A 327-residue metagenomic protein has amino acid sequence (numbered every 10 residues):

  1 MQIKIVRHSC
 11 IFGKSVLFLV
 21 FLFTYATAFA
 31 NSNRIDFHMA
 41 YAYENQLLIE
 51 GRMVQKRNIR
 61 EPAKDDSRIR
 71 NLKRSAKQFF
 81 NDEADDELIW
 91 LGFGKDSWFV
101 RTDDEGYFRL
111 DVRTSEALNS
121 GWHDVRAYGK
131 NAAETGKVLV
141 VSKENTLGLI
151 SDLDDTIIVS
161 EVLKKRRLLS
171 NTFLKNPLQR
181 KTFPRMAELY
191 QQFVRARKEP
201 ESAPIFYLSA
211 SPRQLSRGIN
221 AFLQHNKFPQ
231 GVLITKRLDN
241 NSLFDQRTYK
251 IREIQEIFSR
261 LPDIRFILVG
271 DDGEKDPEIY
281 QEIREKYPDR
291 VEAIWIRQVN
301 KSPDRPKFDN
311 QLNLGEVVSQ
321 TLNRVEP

Functional and structural regions predicted by a protein language model:
I3-V16: Bacterial N-terminal signal peptides that target proteins for export
K4, S67, K164-R167: Coil-to-alpha-helix initiation sites in intrinsically disordered, low-complexity, charged segments
I5, K143-N145, P262: Residue-level detector of alpha-helix boundary/anchor positions
S15-T24: Bacterial N-terminal signal peptides
F23, A28-K137, V141: Intrinsically disordered, serine/threonine/proline
S32-I35, A40-Y43, R52, E83-E87 (+3 more regions): Alpha-helical substrate-recognition element adjacent to the catalytic core
A117, V194-P200, E285-P288: Alpha-helix termini
S211-P327: C-terminal cap/substrate-recognition subdomain and adjoining C-terminal extension of metal-dependent phosphatase-like
